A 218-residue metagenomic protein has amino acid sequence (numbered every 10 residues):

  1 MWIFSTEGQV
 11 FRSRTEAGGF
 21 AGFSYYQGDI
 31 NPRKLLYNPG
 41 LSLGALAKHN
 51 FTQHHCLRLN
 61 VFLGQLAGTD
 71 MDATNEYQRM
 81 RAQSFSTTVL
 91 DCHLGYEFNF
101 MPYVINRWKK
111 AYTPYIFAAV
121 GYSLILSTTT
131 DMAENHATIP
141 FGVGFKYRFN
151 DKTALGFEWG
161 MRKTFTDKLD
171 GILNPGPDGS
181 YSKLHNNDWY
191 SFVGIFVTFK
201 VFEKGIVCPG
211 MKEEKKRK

Functional and structural regions predicted by a protein language model:
E7-K48, G194, T198-G205: Short glycine/proline- and aromatic-enriched beta-strand/turn motifs that initiate or cap beta-hairpins
G8-R14, Q53-H54, P102-Y112, D151-K152 (+1 more regions): Short loop/turn motifs that connect adjacent beta-strands in outer-membrane beta-barrel proteins
S13, Y37-L41, T88-C92, K110-Y112 (+2 more regions): Residues that define the transmembrane beta-barrel architecture of outer-membrane proteins
G19-F23, A45-H49, L94-F98, A118-Y122 (+3 more regions): Residues on the lipid-exposed face of transmembrane beta-strands in outer-membrane beta-barrel proteins
Y26-P32, G68-D72, I105, I125-T129 (+2 more regions): Outer-membrane beta-barrel proteins
Q27-R33, Y77-F85, S127-D131, S180-K183: Extracellular loop and loop/strand-boundary signature of outer-membrane beta-barrel proteins
H55-T128, G194, F199: Gram-negative (and chloroplast) outer-membrane scaffold detector with strong preference for beta-barrel transmembrane
M71, N150-K218: Predominantly the C-terminal beta-signal and adjacent terminal strand-loop region of outer-membrane beta-barrel
